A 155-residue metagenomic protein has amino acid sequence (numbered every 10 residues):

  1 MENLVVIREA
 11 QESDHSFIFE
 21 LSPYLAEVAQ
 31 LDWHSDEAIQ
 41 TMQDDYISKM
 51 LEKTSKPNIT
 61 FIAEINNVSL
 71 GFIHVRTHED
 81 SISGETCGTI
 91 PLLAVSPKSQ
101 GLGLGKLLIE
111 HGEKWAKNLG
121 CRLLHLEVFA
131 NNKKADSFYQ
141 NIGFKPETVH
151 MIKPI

Functional and structural regions predicted by a protein language model:
V5-E20, L31: A short beta-loop-alpha structural element at the N-terminal edge of CoA-dependent acyl/N-acetyltransferase catalytic
A26-K49: Conserved GNAT-fold acetyl-CoA-binding loop/helix
S48-I62, T89: A short helix-loop-beta-strand connector motif used in the catalytic cores of GNAT acetyltransferases and, in some
I62, V68-T77, T89, A94: Conserved beta-strand in the GNAT
G84-P97, E127, V149: Conserved acetyl-CoA binding element of GNAT-fold acetyltransferases
L92-V95, G101-K114, N118, S137 (+1 more regions): Conserved acetyl-CoA-binding loop-helix of GNAT-fold acetyltransferases
Q100, H125-A135, I152-I155: Conserved beta-strand-loop-alpha-helix junction that forms the acyl-donor binding cleft
C121, A130, Q140-V149: Conserved acetyl-CoA-binding loop of GNAT-fold acetyltransferases
